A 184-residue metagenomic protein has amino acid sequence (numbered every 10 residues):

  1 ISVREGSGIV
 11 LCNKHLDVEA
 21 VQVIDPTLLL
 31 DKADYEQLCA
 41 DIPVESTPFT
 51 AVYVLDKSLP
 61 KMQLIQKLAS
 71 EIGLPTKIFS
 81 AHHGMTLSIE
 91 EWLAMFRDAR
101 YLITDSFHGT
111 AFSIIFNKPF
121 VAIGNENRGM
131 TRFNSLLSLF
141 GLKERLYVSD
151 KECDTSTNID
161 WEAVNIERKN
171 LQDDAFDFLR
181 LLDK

Functional and structural regions predicted by a protein language model:
S2-K184: Active-site anion-handling motifs in enzyme catalytic cores
